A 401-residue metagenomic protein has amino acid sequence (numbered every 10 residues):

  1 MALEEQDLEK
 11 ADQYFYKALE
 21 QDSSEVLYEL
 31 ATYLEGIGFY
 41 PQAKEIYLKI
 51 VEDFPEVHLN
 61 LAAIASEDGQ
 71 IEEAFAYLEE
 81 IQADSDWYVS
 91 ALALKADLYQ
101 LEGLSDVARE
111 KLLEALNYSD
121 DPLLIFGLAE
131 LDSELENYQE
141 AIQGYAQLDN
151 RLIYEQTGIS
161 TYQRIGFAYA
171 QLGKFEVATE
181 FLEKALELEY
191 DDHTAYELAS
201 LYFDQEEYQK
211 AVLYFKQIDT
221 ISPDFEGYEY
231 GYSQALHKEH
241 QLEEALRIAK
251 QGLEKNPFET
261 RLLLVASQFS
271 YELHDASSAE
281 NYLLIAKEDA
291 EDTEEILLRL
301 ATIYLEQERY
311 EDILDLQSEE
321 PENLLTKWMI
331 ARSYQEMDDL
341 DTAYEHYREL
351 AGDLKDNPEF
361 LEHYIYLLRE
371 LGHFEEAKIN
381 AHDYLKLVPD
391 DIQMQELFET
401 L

Functional and structural regions predicted by a protein language model:
K17-A18, K49-I50, E80-I81, E114-A115 (+8 more regions): Canonical positions in the second alpha-helix
Q21-S23, E52-P55, D86, S119-D120 (+8 more regions): Short coil turns that delineate tetratricopeptide repeat
E25-L27, E56-L59, V89-S90, L123-L124 (+9 more regions): Start-of-helix register in tetratricopeptide repeats
E29, N60-A63, L94, G127 (+8 more regions): Canonical tetratricopeptide repeat
